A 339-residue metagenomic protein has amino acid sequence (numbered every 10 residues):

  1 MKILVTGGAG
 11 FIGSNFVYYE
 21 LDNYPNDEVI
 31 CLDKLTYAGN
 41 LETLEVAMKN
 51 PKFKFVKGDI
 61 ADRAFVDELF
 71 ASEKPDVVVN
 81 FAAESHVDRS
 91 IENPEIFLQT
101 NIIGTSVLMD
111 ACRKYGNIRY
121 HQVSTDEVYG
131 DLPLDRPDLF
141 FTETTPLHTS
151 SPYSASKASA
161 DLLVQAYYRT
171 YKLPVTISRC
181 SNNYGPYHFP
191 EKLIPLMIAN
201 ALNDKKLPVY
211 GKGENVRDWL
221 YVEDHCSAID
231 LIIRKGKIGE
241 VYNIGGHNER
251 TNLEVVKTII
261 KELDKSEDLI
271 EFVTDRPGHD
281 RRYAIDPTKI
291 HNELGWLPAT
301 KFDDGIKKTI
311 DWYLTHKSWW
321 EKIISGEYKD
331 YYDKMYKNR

Functional and structural regions predicted by a protein language model:
M1-N183, K308, Y313-S318, K322-R339: N-terminal Rossmann-like NAD(P)+-binding domain of SDR-like oxidoreductases, especially those catalyzing
I12, A38-G39, A64, H188 (+2 more regions): Residues that form or flank phosphate/diphosphate-binding pockets in enzymes that use nucleotide phosphates
F16, D22, V29, L35 (+3 more regions): C-terminal substrate-binding subdomain of Rossmann-fold SDR/epimerase-dehydratase oxidoreductases
L41-L44, L132-D135, H188-E191, V255-V256 (+1 more regions): Short aromatic-enriched loop/helix-cap "lid" or pocket-rim segments at secondary-structure transitions that line
F65, I96, I103, F189-L193 (+2 more regions): Residue-level recognition of oxygen-bearing side chains
P137, T149-S156, P186, P190-I194 (+1 more regions): The catalytic Tyr-centered alpha-helix of NAD(P)H-dependent dehydrogenases
S159, L163, Y167, M197 (+2 more regions): Hydrophobic alpha-helix immediately C-terminal to the catalytic Tyr-X-X-X-Lys motif of short-chain
